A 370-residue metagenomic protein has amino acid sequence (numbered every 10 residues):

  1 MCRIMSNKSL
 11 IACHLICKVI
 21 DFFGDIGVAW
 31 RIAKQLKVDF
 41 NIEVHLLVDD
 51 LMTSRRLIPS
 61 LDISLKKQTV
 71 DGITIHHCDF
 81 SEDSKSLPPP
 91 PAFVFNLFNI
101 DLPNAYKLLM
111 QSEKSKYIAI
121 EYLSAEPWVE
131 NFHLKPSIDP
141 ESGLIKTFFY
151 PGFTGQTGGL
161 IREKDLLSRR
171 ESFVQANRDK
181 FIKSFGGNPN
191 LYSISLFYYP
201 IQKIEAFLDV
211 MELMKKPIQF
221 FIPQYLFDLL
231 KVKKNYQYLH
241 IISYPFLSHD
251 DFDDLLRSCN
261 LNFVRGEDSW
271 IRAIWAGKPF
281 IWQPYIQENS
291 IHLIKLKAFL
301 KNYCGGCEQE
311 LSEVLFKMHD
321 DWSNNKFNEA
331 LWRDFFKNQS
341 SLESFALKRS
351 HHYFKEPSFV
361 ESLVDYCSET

Functional and structural regions predicted by a protein language model:
A12, A92-F93, S193, L261: Structural motif
I16-N41, H45-G143: Active-site and donor-binding regions of nucleotide-sugar-utilizing enzymes
K18, F23, W30-K34, S248-K295: A donor-sugar binding/catalytic signature common to diverse glycosyltransferases and related nucleotide-sugar
G27, I201-D209: A conserved mid-protein helix/loop that constitutes part of the nucleotide-sugar donor-binding site
S112-K116, K216, K278: A short helix->loop->beta-strand "cap" motif at the edges of active sites that frequently abuts
Y122-I204: A nucleotide-sugar donor-handling region in carbohydrate enzymes
L213-P245: Catalytic donor nucleotide-activated moiety binding site of glycosyltransferases and closely related
C304-T370: C-terminal amphipathic helix plus adjacent low-complexity, charged tail appended to glycosyltransferase catalytic
